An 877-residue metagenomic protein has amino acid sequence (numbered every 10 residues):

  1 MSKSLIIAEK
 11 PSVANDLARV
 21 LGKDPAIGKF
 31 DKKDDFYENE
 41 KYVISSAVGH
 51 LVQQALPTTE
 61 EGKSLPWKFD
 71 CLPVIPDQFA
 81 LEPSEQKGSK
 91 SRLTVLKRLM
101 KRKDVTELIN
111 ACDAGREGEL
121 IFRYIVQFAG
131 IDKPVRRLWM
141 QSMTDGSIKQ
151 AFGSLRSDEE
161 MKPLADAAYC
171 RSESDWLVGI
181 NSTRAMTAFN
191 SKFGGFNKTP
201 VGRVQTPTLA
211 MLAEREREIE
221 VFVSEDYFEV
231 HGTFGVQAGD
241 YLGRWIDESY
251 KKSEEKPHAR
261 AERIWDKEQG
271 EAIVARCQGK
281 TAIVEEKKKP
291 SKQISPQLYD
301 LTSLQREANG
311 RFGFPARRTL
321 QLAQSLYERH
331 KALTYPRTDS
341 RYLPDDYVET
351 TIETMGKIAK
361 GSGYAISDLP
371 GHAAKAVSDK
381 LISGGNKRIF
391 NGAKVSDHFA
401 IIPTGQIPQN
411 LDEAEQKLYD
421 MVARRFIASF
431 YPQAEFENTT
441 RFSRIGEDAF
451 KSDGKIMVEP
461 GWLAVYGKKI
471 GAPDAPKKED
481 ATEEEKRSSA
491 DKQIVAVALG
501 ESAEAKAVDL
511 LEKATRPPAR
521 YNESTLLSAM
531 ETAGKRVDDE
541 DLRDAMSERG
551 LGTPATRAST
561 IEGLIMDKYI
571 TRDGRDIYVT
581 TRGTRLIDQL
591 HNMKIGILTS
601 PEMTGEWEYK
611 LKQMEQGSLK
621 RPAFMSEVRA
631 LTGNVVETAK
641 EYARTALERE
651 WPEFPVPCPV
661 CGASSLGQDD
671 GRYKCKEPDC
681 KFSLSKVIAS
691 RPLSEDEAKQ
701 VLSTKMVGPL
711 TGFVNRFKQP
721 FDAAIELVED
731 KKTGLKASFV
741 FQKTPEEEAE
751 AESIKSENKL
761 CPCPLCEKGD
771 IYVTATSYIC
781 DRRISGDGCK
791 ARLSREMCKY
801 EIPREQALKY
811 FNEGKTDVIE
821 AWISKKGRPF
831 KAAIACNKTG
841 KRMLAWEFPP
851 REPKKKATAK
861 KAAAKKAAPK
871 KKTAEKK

Functional and structural regions predicted by a protein language model:
M1-I180, D247, H258, I264 (+2 more regions): Intrinsically disordered, low-complexity regulatory segments
S2-L5, A111-A114, F193-K198, K288-Q297 (+4 more regions): Conserved short loop/turn motifs at secondary-structure junctions
S2-L5, S89, M100, F128 (+5 more regions): Basic, low-complexity terminal or inter-domain segments flanking catalytic cores
P11-A18, K41, V48, F69 (+23 more regions): Amphipathic alpha-helical transducer elements in NTP-driven molecular machines
K103, D145-F234, K289-K292: C-terminal or mid-to-C-terminal helical accessory/interaction module adjacent to the motor/catalytic core
F222-W245, E285-L322, N522, L542 (+1 more regions): C-terminal accessory/connector segments of nucleic-acid motor ATPases
E254-Y299, G534: Metal- or metallocofactor-binding catalytic centers and their adjacent structured scaffolds across diverse enzyme
